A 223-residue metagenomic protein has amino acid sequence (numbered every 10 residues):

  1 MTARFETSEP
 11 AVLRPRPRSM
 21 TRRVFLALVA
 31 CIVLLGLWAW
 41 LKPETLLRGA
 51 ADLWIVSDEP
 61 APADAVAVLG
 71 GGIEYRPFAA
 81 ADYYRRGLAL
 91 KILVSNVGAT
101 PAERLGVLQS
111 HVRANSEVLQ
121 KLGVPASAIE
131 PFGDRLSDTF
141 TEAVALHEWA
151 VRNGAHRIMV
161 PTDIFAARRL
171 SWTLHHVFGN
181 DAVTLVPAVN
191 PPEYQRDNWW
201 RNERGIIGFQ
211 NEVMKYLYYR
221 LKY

Functional and structural regions predicted by a protein language model:
M1-P10: N-terminal intrinsically disordered, acidic low-complexity segments at the extreme N-terminus
E9-V56: N-terminal type II signal-anchor transmembrane helix that functions as the membrane-insertion/stop-transfer segment
V12, K42-R201: A structural signal for short, hydrophobic/glycine-enriched beta-strand patches
V33-L35, G49, Y194-Q195, N211-M214: Alpha-helical structural elements
L37-L41, A80, L217-L221: Structural signature of transmembrane alpha-helix termini at the membrane-water interface
N202-Y223: A transmembrane-helix-recognition feature enriched in membrane-embedded lipid enzymes and envelope glyco-/phospholipid
